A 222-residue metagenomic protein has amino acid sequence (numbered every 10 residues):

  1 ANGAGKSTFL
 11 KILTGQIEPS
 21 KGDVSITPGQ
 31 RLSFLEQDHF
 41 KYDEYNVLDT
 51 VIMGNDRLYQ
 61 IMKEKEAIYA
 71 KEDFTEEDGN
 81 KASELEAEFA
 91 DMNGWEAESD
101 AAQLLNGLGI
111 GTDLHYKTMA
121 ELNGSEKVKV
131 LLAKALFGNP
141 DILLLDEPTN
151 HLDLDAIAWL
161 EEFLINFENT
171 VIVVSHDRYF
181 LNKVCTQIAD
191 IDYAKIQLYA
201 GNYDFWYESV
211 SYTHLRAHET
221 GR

Functional and structural regions predicted by a protein language model:
A1-Y212: ABC ATP-binding cassette signature C-motif
H214-R222: Single conserved hydrophobic/aromatic residue that forms the stacking wall/gate of nucleotide- or nucleobase-binding
